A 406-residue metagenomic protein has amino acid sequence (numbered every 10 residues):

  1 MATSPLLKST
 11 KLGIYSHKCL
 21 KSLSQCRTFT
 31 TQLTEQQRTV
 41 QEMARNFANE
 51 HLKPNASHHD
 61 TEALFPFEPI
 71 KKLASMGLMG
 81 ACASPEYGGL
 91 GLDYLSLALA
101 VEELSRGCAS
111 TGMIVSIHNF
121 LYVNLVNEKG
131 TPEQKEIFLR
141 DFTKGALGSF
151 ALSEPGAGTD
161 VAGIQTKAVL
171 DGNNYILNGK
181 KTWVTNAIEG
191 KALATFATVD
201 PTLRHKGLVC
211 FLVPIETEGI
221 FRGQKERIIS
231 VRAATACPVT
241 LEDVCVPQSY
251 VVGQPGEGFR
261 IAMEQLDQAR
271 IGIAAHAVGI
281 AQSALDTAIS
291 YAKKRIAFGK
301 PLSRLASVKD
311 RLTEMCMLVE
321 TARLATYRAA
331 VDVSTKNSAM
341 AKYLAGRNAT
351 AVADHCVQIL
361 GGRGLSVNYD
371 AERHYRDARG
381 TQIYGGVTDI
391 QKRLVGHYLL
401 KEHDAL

Functional and structural regions predicted by a protein language model:
A2-I117, K129-Q134, K144-G145, L170-Y175 (+3 more regions): Alpha-helical interface subdomain recognition
G77, V101-S105, A197, V213-E218 (+1 more regions): Short Ser/Thr-interspersed hydrophobic loop/turn segments at strand-loop and sheet-helix junctions that line or gate
V123-K129, F150, T202: Flexible, glycine-rich active-site loops centered on histidine and acidic residues that chelate a metal or position
K144-S153, F196: A short, Trp-centered hydrophobic/proline-enriched beta-strand micro-motif
G156-T159, W183-N186, D200-T202, I228-T235: Short Gly/Pro-enriched turn/cap motifs at secondary-structure boundaries
G163, E218-P247: Flexible, small-/acidic-enriched active-site or ligand-binding loops
N174, N178-R222: A short core secondary-structure module
D243-I261: Long, acidic (Asp/Glu-rich), low-complexity accessory segments flanking structured domains
